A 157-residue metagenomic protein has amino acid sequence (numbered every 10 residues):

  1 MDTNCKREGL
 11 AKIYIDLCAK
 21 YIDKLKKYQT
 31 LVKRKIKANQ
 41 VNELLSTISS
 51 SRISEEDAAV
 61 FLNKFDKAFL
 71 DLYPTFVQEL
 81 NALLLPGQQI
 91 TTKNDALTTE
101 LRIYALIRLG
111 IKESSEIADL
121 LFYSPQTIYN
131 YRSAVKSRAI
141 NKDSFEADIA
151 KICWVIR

Functional and structural regions predicted by a protein language model:
M1-T99: Membrane-proximal linker segments that couple transmembrane helices to downstream signaling/catalytic modules
E56-R157: Cytosolic nucleotide-binding catalytic cores of signal-transduction proteins
